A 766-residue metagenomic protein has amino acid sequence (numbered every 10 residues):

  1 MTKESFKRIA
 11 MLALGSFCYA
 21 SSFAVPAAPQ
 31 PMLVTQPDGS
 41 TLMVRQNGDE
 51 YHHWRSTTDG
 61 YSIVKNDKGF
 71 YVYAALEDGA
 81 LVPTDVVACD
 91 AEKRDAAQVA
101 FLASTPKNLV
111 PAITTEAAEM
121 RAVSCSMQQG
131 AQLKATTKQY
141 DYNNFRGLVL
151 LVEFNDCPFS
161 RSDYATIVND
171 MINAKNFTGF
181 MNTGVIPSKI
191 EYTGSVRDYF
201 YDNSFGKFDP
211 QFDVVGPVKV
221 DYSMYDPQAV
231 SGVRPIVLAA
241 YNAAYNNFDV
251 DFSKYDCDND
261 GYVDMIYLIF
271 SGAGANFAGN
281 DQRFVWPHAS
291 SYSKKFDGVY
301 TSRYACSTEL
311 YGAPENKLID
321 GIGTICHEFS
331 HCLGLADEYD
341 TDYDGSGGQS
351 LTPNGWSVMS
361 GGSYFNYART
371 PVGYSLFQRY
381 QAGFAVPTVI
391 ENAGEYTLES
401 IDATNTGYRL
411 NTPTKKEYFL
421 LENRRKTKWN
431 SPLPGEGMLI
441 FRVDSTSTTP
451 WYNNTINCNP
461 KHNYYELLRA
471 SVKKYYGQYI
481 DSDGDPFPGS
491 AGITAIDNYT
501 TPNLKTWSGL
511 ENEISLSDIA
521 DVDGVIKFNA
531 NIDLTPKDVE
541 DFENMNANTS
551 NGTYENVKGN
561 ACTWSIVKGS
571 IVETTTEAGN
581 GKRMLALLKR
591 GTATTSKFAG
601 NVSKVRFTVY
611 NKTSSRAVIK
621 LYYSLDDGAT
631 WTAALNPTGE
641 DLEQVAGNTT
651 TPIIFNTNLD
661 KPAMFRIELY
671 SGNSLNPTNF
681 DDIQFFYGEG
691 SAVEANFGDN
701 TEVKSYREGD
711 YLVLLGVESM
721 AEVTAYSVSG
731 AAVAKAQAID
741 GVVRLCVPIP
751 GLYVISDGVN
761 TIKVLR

Functional and structural regions predicted by a protein language model:
R8, A20, E694-R766: C-terminal outer-membrane/trafficking sorting elements
V34-T35, A88-F329, Y343-D344, G394-T397 (+4 more regions): Zn2+-dependent metallopeptidase catalytic core
S160, M171, F177-E191, R197-D198 (+4 more regions): Non-catalytic C-terminal accessory/binding modules of secreted extracellular proteins
L534-T563: Extracellular carbohydrate-recognition regions
N580-R606, T649-I653: Short beta-strands within extracellular/lumenal beta-sheet-rich domains
A629-L659: Extracellular carbohydrate recognition and processing domains and analogous Trp-centered ligand-binding platforms
Y670-G688: Extracellular carbohydrate recognition
